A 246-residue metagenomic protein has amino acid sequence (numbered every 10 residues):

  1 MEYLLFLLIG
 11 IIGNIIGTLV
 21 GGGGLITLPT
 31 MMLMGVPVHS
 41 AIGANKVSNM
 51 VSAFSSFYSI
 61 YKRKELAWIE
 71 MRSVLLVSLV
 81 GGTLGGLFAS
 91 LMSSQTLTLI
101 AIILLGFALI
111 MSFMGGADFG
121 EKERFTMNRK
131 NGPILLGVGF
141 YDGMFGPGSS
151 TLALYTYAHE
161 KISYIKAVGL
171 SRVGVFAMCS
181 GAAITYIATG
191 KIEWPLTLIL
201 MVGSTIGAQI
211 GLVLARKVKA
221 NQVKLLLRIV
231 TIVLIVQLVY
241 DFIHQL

Functional and structural regions predicted by a protein language model:
M1-T18, L25-V38, S59-P147, T151-E160 (+2 more regions): Juxtamembrane transmembrane-helix boundary motif
G21-G22, S48-V51, E65: Generic alpha-helical scaffold signal
T30-L33, S40, K46, A53: Residue-level detector of alpha-helical secondary structure
H39-G43, I165-R172: Small-residue hotspots at the loop-to-helix junctions and early N-terminal turns of transmembrane alpha-helices
K46-S55, V80-L84, V173-G181: Membrane-embedded alpha-helical segments of transport systems, primarily multispan ion/solute transporters
